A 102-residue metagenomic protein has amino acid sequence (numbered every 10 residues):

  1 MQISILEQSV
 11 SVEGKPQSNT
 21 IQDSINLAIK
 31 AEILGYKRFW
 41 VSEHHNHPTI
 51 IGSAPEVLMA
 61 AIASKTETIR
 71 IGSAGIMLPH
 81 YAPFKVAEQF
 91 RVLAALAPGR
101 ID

Functional and structural regions predicted by a protein language model:
M1-G72: N-terminal beta1-alpha1-beta2 module of alpha/beta enzyme domains
Q2-Q17, H80-D102: Flexible, glycine-rich active-site loops centered on histidine and acidic residues that chelate a metal or position
I50-A54, L78, K85: Generic, well-ordered alpha-helical segments
R70-A74, I101-D102: A short, GP-enriched loop/loop-strand-helix hinge that lies immediately N-terminal to, or at the N-terminal rim
S73-Y81: Active-site nucleophile and cofactor-binding loops and adjacent substrate-binding regions of central metabolic enzymes
